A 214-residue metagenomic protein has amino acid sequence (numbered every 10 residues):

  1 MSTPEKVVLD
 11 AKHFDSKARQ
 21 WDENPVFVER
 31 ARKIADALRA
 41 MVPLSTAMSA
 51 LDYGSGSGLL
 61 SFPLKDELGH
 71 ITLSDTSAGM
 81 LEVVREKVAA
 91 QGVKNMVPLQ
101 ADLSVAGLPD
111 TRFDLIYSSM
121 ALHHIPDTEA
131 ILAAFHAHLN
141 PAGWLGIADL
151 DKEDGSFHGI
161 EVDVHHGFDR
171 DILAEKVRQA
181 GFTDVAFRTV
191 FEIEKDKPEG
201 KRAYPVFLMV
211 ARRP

Functional and structural regions predicted by a protein language model:
S2-S45, L59-L60, V83, A90: Conserved class I S-adenosyl-L-methionine
E5-L9, D22-V28, W144-L208: C-terminal alpha-helical "lid/dimerization" subdomain adjacent to the S-adenosyl-L-methionine
S49-A106: Class I SAM-dependent methyltransferase SAM/SAH-binding core
Y117: A conserved beta-strand element that flanks and buttresses the S-adenosyl-L-methionine
M120-A121: Short catalytic micro-motifs in class I SAM-dependent methyltransferases
E129-W144: A short glycine-rich, Lys/Arg-flanked "PGG" loop and its adjoining helix->strand segment in the class I
M209-P214: C-terminal lobe and adjacent flexible extensions of AdoMet/dcAdoMet transferase-like proteins
